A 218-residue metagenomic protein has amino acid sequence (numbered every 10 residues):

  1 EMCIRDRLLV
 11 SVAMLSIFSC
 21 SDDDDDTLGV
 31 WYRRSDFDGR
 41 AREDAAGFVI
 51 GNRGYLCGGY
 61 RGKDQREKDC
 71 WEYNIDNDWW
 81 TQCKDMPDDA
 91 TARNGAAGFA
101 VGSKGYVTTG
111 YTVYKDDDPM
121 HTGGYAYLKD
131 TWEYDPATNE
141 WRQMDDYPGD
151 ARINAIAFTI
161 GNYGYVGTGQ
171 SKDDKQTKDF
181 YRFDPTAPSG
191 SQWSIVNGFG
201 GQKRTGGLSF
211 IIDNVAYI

Functional and structural regions predicted by a protein language model:
M2-I4: Short, small-residue-biased leader/transition segments that mark boundaries at the very start of proteins
C20-I218: Kelch-like beta-propeller repeat domains
